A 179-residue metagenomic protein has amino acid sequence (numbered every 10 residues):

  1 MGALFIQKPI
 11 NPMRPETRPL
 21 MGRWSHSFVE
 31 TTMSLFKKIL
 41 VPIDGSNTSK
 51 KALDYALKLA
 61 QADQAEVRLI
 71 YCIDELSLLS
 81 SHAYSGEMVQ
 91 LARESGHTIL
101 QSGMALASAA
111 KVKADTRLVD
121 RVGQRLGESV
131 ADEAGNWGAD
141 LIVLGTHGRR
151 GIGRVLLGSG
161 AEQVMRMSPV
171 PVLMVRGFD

Functional and structural regions predicted by a protein language model:
M1-T32: N-terminal amphipathic/basic-hydrophobic helices that include classical n-h-c signal peptides and signal-anchor
N11, H26-S34, A105-I142: Structural beta-alpha unit
E16, G22-S27, K58, A134-D179: Gly/Ser-rich helix-loop-strand patches that form or flank binding pockets for ribonucleotide-derived cofactors
F28-A83, L106-S108, V112-D115: Small/aliphatic-rich secondary-structure junction motif
A52, L79-H82, G127-S129, R154-L156: Short, well-ordered secondary-structure micro-motifs
A56, G103, V130, V164: Aromatic/hydrophobic pocket-lining residues that form π-stacking "cages" and hydrophobic walls in ligand
Y71, L118-D120, R176: Residue-level recognition of beta-strand->loop/alpha-helix junctions
Y71-Q101, S129-E133: Acidic, proline/glycine-rich short linear motifs
